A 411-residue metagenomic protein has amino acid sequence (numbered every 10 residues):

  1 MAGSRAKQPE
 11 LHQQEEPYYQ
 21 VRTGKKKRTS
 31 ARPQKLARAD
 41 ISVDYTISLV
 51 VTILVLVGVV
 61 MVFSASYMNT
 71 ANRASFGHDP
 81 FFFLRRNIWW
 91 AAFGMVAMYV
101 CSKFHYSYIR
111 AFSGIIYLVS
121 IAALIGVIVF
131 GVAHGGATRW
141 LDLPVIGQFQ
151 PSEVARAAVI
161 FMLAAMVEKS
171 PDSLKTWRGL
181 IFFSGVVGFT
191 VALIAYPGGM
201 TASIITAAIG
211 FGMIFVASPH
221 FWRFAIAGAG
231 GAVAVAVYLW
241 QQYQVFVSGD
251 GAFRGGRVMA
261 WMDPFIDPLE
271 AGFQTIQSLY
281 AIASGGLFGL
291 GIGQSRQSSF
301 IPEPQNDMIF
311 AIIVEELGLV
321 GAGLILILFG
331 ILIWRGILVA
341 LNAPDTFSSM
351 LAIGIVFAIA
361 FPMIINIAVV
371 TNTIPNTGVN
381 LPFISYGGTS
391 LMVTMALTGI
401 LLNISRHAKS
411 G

Functional and structural regions predicted by a protein language model:
M1-R38, I364-G411: A juxtamembrane structural motif centered on a specific transmembrane helix
A37-V51: N-terminal membrane topogenic signal
S48-L56, S64, A74-A271, A311-N372 (+1 more regions): Hydrophobic alpha-helical transmembrane segments of multi-pass inner membrane proteins, especially in bacterial systems
V60-N69: Membrane-helix interface motif
G199-I204, G289-G293, P304-N306, G323 (+3 more regions): Transmembrane helix boundary and interhelical junction motifs in multipass membrane proteins
I282-V320, A343: Long extracytoplasmic/lumenal interhelical loops at the membrane interface of multi-pass membrane proteins
L290-G291, V320-I325, S348-S349, M392 (+2 more regions): Extended hydrophobic-aromatic, low-complexity segments
